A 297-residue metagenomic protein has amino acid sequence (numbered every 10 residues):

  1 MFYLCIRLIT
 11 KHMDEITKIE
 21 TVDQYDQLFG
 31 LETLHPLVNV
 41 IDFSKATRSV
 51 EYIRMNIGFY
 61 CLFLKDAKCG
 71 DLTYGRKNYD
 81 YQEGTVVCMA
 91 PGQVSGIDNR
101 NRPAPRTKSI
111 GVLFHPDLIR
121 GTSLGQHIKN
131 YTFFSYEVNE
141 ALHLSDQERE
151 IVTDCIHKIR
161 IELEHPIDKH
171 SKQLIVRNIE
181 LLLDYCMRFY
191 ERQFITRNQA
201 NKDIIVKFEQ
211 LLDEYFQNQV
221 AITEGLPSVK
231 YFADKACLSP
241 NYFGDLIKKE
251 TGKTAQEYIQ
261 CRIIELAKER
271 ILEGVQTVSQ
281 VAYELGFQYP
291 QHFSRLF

Functional and structural regions predicted by a protein language model:
M1-D80: Generic protein-terminus/edge-of-domain signal
D71-T73, S95-A104: Short beta-strand His + acidic residue motifs that chelate non-heme Fe in jelly-roll/DSBH and cupin folds
R76-A90: Short acidic-glycine-tyrosine-enriched beta hairpin
G84, F243, H292-F293, F297: Short hydrophobic/aromatic patch on the recognition helix
R100-I167: A hydrophobic/aromatic-rich effector-binding and dimerization subdomain of bacterial HTH-type transcriptional regulators
P166-Q173, M187-Y231, K249-T254: Short, Lys/Arg-enriched, Trp-marked, Pro/Gly-tolerant hinge/linker segments that flank
K230, N241, T277-S279, P290-Q291: Residues within helix-turn-helix
K249-Q288: Terminal helix-turn-helix DNA-binding modules in bacterial transcription factors
